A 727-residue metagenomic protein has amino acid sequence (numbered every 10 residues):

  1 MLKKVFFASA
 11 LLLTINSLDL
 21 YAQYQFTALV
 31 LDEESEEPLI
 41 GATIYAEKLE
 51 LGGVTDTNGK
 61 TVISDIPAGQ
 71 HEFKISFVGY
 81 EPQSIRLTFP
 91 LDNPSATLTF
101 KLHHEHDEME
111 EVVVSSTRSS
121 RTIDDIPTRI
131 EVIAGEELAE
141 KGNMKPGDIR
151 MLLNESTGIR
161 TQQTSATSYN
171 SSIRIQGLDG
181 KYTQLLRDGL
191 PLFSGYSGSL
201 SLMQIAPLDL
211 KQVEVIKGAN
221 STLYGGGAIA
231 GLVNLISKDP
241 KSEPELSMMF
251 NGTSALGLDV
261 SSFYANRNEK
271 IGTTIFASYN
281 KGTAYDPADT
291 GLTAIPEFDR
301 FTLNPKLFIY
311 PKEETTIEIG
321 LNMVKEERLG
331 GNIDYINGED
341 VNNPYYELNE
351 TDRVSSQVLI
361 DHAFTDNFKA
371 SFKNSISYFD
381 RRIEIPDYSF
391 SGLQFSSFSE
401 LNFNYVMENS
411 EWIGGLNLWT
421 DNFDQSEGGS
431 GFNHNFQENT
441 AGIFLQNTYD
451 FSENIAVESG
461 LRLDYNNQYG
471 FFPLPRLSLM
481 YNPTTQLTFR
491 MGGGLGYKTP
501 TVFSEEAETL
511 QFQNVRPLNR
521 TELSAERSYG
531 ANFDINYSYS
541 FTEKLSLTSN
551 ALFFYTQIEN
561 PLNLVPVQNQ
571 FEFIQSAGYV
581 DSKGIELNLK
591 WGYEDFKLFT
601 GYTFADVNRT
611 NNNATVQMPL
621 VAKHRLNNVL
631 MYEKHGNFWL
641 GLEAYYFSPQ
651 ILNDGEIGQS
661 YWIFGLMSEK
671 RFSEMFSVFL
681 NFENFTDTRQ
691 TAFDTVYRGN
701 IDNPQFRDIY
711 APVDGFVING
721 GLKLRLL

Functional and structural regions predicted by a protein language model:
L31-S35, A42-E47, S76-Y80, P90-E140 (+1 more regions): Short, acidic, small-residue-rich periplasmic hinge/interaction motif at the N-terminus of Gram-negative outer-membrane
S64, E140, S172-R174, Y182 (+3 more regions): Short acidic/polar hinge/loop motifs at secondary-structure boundaries that mediate gating or recognition
S95-K101, I149-L152, Y169-R174, L186 (+4 more regions): N-terminal periplasmic accessory domains that precede and gate Gram-negative outer-membrane beta-barrel machines
I130, K141, R150-P191, K211: Extracytoplasmic beta-strand/coil segments of soluble accessory domains associated with Gram-negative outer-membrane
E269-I271, S371-I383, N482, R490 (+3 more regions): Membrane-embedded beta-barrel scaffold of Gram-negative outer-membrane proteins
G282-F301, F308-A370, I376-Q394: Flexible loop and strand-edge segments within Gram-negative outer membrane beta-barrel domains
D450-N454, S546-I558, Q575-L652: Gram-negative outer-membrane beta-barrel transporters
E559-N560, K670-L727: C-terminal beta-signal and adjacent terminal beta-strands/loops of Gram-negative outer-membrane beta-barrel proteins
